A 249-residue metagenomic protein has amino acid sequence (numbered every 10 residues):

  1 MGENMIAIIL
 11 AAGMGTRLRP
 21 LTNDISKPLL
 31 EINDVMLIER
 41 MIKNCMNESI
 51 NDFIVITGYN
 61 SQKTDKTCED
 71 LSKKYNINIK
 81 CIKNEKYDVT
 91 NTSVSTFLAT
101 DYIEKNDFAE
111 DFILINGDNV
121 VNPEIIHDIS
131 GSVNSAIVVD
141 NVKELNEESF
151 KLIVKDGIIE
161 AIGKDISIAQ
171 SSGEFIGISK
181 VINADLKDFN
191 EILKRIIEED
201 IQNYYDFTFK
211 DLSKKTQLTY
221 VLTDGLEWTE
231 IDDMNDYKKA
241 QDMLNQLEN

Functional and structural regions predicted by a protein language model:
M1-I9, V35-E110, E199: Conserved N-terminal catalytic core of the sugar/cofactor nucleotidyltransferase
M1-N23: N-terminal nucleotide-binding beta1-loop-alpha1 segment
E3-M5, E174-N249: Conserved alpha/beta core of the MobA/IspD/sugar-nucleotide pyrophosphorylase nucleotidyltransferase superfamily
G13, D118, D233: Active-site glycine-centered loops adjacent to acidic/histidine catalytic or metal-binding residues that shape
D24-R40: Short catalytic helix/loop segments, enriched in acidic residues and glycine and frequently bearing histidine
L29, L152-V154, Y220: A structural signal for short hydrophobic beta-strand segments in well-ordered beta-sheet cores
D107-V120: Short beta-strand-to-loop acidic/aromatic patch adjacent to the donor-nucleotide binding site
N122-E198: Conserved core of the sugar-phosphate nucleotidyltransferase
